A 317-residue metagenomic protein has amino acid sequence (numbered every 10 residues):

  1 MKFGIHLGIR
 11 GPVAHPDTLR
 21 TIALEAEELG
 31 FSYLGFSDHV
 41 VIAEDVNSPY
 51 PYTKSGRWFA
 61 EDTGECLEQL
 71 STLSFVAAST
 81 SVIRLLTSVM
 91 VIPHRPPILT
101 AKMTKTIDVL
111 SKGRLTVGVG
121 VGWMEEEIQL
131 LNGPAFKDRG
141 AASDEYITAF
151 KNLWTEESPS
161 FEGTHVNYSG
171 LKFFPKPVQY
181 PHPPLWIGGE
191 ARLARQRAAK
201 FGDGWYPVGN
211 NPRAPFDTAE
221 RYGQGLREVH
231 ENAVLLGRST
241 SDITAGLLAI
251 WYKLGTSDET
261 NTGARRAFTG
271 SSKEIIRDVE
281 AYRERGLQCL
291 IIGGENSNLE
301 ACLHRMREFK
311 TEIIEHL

Functional and structural regions predicted by a protein language model:
M1-L317: Active-site-adjacent structural elements that line small-molecule/cofactor binding pockets in enzymes
